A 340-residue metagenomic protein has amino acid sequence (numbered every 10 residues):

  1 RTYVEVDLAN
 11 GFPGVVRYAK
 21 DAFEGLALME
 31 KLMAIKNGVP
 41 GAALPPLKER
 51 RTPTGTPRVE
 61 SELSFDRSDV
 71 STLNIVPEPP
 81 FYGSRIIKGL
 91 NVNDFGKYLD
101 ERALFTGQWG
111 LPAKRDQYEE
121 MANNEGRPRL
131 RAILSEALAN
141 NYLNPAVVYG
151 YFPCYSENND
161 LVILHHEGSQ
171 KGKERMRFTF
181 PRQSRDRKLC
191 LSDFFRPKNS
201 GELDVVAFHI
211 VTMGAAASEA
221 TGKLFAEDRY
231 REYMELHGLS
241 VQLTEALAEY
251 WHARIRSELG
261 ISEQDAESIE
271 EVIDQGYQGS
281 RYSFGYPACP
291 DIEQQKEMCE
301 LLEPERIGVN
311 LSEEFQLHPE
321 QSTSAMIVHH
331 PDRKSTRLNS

Functional and structural regions predicted by a protein language model:
R1-F12: Glycine-rich, charge-decorated loop segments at or immediately adjacent to ligand/cofactor-binding or catalytic sites
A9, E30, A34-N37, T244 (+2 more regions): Non-catalytic alpha-helical coupling and interface elements of nucleotide-dependent molecular machines and regulators
F12-K20: Short hydrophobic/aromatic-enriched beta-strand-loop microsegments
D21-M234, G238, L259-I261, E267-I269 (+2 more regions): Active-site loops and adjacent core secondary-structure elements that bind or stabilize anionic groups
V241, E245-A246, W251-S340: C-terminal amphipathic alpha-helical interaction region
